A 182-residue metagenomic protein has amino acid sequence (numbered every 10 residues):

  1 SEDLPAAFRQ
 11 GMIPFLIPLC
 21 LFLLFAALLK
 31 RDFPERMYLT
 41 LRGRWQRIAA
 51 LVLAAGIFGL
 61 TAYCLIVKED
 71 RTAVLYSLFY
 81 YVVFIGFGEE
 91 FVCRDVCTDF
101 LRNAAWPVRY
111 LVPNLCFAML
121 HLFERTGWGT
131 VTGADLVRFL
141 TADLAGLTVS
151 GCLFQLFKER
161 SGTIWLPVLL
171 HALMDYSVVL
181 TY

Functional and structural regions predicted by a protein language model:
S1-A27, Y76: Alpha-helical transmembrane segments in multi-pass membrane proteins
E2-A6, Y38-R42, L101-L111: Membrane interface segments of multi-pass transport proteins and intramembrane proteases
D3-I13, T40-Q46, V137: Interfacial loop-to-helix junctions that mark the boundaries of transmembrane helices in multi-pass membrane
P5, Y63-A73: Membrane-interface helix caps and helix-loop-helix hairpins in membrane proteins
F15-L28, A49-L65: Hydrophobic core of alpha-helical transmembrane segments in multi-pass integral membrane proteins
L24-P34, F157-R160: Structural signal for the C-terminal ends of transmembrane alpha-helices and the immediately following loop
F33-R36, C97: Cytosolic, membrane-interface loops and tails of multi-pass inner-membrane proteins
F58-L60, R71-Y182: Transmembrane helix-loop-helix hairpins at the membrane interface of multi-pass integral membrane proteins
